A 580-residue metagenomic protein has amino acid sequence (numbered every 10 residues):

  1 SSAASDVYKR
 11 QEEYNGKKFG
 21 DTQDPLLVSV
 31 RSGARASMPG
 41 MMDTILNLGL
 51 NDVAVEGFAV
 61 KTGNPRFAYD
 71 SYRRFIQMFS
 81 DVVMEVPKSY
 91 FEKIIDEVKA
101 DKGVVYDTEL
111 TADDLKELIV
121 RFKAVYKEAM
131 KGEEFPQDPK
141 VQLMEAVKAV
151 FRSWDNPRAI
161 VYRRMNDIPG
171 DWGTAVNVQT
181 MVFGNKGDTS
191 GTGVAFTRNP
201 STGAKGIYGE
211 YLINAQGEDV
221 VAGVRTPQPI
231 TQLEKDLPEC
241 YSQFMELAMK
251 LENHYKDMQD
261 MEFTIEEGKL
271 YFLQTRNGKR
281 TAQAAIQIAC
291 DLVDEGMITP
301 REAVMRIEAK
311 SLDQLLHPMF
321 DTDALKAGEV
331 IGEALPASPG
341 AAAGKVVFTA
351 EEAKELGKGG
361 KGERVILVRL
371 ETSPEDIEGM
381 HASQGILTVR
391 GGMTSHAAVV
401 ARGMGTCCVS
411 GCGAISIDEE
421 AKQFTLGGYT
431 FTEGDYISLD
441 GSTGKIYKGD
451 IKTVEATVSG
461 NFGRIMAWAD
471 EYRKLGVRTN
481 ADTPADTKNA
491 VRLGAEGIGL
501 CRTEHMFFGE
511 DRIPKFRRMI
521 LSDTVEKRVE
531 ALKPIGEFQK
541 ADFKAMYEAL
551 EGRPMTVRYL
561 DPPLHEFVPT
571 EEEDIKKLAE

Functional and structural regions predicted by a protein language model:
S1-G328, E363-I366, S373-E378, Q384 (+6 more regions): Nucleotide/phosphate-binding sheet-loop regions of phosphoryl- and nucleotidyl-transfer enzymes
L273-T275, T432-N480, D486: C-terminal domain-closing interface element
M297-S383, K445-I446, D450-I451, F462 (+2 more regions): Protease-associated
M404-T406: Residues forming the flavin
V409-E420: Solvent-exposed beta-strand/loop surfaces of large extracellular or lumenal domains
Q423: Active-site glycine-rich loop that binds ribose-phosphate moieties when present
